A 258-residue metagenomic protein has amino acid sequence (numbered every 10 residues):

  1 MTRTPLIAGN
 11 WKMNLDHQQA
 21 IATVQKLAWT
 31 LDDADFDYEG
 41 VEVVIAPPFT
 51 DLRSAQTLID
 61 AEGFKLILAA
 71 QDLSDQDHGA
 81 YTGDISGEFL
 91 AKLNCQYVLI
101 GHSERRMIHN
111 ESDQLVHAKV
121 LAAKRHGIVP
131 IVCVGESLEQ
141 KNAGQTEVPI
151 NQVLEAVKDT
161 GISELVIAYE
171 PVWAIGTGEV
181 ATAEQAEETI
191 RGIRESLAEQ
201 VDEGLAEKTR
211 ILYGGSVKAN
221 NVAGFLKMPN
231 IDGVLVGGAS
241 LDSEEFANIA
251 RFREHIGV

Functional and structural regions predicted by a protein language model:
M1-V258: Active-site loop-to-helix "anion-binding N-cap" substructures in soluble metabolic enzymes
